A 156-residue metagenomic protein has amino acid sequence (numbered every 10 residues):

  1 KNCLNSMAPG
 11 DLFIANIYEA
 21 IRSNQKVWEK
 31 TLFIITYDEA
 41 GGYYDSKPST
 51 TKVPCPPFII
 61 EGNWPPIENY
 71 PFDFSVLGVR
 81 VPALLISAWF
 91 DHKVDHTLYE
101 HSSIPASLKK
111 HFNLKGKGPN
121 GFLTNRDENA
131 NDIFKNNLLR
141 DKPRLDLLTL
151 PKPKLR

Functional and structural regions predicted by a protein language model:
K1-R156: N-terminal pro-sequences and low-complexity stem/linker regions of secreted or lumenal proteins
